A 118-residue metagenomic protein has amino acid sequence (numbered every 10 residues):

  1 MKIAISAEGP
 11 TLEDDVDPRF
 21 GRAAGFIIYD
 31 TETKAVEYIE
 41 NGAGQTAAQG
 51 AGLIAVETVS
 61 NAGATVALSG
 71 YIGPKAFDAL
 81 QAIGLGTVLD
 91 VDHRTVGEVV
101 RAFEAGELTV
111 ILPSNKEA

Functional and structural regions predicted by a protein language model:
M1-G50, I54, A62, Q81-A118: Non-catalytic interface/targeting segments
I72-D78: Short, glycine/polar-rich helix-capping loops at beta-to-alpha or helix-loop-helix junctions that flank or form
